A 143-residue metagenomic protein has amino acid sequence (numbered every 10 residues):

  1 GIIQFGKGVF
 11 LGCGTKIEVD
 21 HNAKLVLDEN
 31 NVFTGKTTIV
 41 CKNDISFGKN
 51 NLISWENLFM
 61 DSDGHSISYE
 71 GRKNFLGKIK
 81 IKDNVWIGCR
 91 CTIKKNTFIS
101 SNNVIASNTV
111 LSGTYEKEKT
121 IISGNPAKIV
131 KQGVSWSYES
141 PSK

Functional and structural regions predicted by a protein language model:
G1-F98, T109, G113-Y115, N125-P126 (+1 more regions): Flexible, glycine/small-residue-enriched loop-and-beta-strand segment within the central core of proteins
K119-I121: Extracellular disulfide-bonded cysteine-rich modules/repeats
